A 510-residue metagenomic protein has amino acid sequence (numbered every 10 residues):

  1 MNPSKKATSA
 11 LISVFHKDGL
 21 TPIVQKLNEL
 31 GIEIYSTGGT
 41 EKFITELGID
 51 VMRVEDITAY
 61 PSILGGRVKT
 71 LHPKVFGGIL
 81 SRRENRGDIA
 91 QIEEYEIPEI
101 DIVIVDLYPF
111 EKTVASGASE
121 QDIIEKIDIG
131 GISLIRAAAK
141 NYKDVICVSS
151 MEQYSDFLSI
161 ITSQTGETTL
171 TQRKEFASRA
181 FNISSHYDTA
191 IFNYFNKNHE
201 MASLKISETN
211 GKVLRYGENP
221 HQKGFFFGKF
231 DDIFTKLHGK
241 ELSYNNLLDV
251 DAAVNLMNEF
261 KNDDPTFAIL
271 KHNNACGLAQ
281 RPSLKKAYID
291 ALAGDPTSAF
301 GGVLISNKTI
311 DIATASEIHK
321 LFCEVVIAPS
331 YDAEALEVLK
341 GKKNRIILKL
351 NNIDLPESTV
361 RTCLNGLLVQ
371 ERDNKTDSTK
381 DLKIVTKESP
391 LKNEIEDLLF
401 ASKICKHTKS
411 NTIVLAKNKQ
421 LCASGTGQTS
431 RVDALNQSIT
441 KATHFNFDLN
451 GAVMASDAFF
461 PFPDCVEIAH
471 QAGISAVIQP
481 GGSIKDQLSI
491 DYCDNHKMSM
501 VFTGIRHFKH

Functional and structural regions predicted by a protein language model:
M1-I57: N-terminal glycine-/serine-/threonine-rich phosphate-binding loop
G39-P109: Glycine-rich nucleotide/cofactor/substrate-binding loop typically near the N-terminus or early in the first domain
R83-I132, R136-A138, K383-K392: Active-site/ligand-binding-proximal alpha/beta "capping" segment
E152-I160, Q164-Y331, A335-R372, E394-K403 (+1 more regions): Active-site loops and adjacent core secondary-structure elements that bind or stabilize anionic groups
C276-T297, V414, Q420-E467: Glycine- and Gly-Pro-enriched alpha-helical subdomains that act as flexible, kink-prone "lid/hinge" or packing modules
L304-N307, D311-K320, F445-D486: Cysteine/selenocysteine-centered motifs that mediate thiol-based redox chemistry or coordinate metal-sulfur cofactors
C323-I346, E467-F508: C-terminal binding/interaction regions
